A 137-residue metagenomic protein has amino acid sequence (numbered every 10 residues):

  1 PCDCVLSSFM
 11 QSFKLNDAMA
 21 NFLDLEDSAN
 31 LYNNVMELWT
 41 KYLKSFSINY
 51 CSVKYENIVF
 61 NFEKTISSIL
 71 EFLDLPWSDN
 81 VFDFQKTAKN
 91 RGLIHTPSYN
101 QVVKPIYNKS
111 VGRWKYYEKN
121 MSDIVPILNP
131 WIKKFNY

Functional and structural regions predicted by a protein language model:
C2: Acidic, glycine-rich loop-and-beta core segments that form the ion-binding/anion-interacting portion of active sites
V5-S52, F60-Y137: PAPS-dependent sulfotransferases, especially Golgi type II membrane carbohydrate sulfotransferases
